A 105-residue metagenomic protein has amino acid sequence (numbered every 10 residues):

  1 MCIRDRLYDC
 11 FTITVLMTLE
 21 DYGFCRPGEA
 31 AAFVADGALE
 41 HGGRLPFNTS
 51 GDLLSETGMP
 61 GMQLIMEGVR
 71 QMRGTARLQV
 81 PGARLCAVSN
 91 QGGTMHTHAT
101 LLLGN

Functional and structural regions predicted by a protein language model:
R4-N105: Claisen-condensing/thiolase-fold acyl-transfer catalytic domains that form or cleave C-C bonds in fatty acid
